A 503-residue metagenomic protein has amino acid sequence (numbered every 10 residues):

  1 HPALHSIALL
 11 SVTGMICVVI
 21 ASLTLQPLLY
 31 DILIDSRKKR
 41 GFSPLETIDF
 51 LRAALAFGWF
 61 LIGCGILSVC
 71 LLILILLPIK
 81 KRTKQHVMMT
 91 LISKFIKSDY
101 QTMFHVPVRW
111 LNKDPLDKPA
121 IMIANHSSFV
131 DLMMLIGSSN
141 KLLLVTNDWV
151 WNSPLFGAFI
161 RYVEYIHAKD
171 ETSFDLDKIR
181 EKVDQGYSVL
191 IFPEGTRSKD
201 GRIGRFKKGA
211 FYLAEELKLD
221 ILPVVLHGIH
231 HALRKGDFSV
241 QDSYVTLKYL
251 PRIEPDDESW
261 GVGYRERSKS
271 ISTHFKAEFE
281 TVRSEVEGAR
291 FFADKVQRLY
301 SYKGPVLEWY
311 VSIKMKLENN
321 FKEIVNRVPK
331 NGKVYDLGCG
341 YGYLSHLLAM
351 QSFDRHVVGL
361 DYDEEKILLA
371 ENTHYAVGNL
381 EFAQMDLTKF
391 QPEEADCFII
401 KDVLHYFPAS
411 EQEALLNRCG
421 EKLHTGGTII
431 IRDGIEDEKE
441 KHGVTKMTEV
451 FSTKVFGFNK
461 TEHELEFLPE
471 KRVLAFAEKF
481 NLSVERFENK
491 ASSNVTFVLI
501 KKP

Functional and structural regions predicted by a protein language model:
H1-P44: Membrane-embedded transmembrane helical bundles of large multi-pass transporters/channels
F42-A120, K295-K314, K322: Membrane-anchoring hydrophobic helices of lipid-metabolizing enzymes
L51, D175-Y302: Non-catalytic C-terminal accessory region of glycerolipid acyltransferases and related lyso-lipid remodeling enzymes
L67, L71-M88, L116-E171: Catalytic core of membrane glycerolipid acyltransferases/transacylases, capturing the structured, soluble-facing
K314-K330: Conserved alpha-helix/loop element of class I SAM-dependent methyltransferases that forms part of the SAM/SAH-binding
Y343, L347-N379, Q384-L387: Class I SAM-dependent methyltransferase SAM/SAH-binding core
E413-T425: A short glycine-rich, Lys/Arg-flanked "PGG" loop and its adjoining helix->strand segment in the class I
R432-A477, F487: C-terminal alpha-helical "lid/dimerization" subdomain adjacent to the S-adenosyl-L-methionine
